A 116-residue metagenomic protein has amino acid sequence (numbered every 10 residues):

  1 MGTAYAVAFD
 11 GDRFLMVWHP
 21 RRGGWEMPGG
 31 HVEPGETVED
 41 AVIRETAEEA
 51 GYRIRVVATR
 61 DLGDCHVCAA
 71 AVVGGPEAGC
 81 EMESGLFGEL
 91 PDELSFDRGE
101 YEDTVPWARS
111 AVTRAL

Functional and structural regions predicted by a protein language model:
M1-F14: Conserved N-terminal beta-strand and adjoining loop/helix that marks the start of the Nudix/MutT-like hydrolase domain
D10-G11, W18-G24, L62-G63: Short, flexible beta-strand-to-coil junctions
W18-H19, G29, A70: Residue-level recognition of conserved beta-strand positions in structured domain cores
R21-R22, V32, V73: Residue-level signature for short turns and capping positions that connect secondary-structure elements
M27-P28, A111-A115: Extracytoplasmic/cell-surface-exposed regions of Actinobacterial cell-envelope-associated and secreted proteins
M27-T59: The catalytic Nudix box helix
I54, A58-L94, E100-T113: Active-site-adjacent beta-strand/loop module that shapes the phosphate/pyrophosphate-binding cleft
